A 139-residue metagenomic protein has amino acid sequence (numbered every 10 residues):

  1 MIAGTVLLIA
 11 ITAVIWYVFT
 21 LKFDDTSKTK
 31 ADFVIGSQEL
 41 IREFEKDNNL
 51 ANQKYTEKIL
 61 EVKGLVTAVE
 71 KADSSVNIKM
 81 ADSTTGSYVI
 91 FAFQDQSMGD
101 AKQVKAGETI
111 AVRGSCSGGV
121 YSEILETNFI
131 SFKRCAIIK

Functional and structural regions predicted by a protein language model:
M1-K139: OB-fold and OB-like single-stranded nucleic-acid-recognition modules and their adjacent interaction interfaces
